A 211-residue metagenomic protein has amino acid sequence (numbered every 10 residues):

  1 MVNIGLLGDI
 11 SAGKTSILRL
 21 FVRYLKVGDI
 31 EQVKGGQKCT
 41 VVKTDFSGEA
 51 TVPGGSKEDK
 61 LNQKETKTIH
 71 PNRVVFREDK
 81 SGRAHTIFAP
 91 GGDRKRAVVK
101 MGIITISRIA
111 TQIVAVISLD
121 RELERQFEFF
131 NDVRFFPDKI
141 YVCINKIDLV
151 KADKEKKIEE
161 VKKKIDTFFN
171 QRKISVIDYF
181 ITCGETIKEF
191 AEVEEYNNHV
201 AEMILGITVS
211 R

Functional and structural regions predicted by a protein language model:
M1-E65, G82-T86: Conserved G1/Walker A P-loop phosphate-binding module
G5, Y141-V142, D178-F180: A structural signal for isolated positions on well-ordered beta-strands in alpha/beta enzyme cores
I10, E65-T68, R77-S81, I104-I109 (+1 more regions): Conserved catalytic network of the ASCE P-loop NTPase/AAA+ motor domain
S81-K100: Switch II (G3) loop of P-loop NTPases
D93, R108-E128, I147-E155: Conserved Switch II/interswitch segment of TRAFAC-class P-loop GTPases
R108-Q112, F136-K139, I174-I177: Short glycine-/polar-rich loops that comprise or flank the Walker A/P-loop and associated switch/sensor motifs
R121-Y141, N145, I158-E159: Amphipathic helical hotspot of TIR/SEFIR-family domains
V150-R211: Canonical P-loop GTPase G-domain recognition
